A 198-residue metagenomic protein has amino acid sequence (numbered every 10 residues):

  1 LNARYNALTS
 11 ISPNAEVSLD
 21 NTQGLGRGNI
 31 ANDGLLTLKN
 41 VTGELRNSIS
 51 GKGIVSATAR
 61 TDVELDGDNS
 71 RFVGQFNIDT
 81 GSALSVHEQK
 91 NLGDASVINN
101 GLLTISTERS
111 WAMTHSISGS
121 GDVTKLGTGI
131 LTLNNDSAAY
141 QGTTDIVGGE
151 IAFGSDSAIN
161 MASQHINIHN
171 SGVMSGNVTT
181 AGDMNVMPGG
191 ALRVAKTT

Functional and structural regions predicted by a protein language model:
L1-G34, K39-K52, E64-G101, S106-S120 (+1 more regions): Surface-exposed loop/turn positions within long extracellular repeat scaffolds, especially the passenger domains
T58: Residue-level recognition of the GNAT/N-acetyltransferase active site
